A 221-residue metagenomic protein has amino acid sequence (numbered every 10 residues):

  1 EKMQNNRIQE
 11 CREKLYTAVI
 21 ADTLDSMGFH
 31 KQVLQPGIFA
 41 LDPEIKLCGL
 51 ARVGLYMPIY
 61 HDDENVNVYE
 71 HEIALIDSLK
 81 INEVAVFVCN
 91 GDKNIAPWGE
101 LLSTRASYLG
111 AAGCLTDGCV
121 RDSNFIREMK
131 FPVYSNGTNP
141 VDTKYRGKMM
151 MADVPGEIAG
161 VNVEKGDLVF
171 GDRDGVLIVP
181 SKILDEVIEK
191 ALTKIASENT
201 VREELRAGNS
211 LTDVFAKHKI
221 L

Functional and structural regions predicted by a protein language model:
K2-K165, V179-L221: Feature captures the catalytic cores and cofactor-binding loops of soluble hydro-lyases/lyases that act on carboxylate
E164-G175: Conserved beta-strand-loop-short alpha-helix elements that form and flank the Mn2+/Mg2+-coordinating active site
